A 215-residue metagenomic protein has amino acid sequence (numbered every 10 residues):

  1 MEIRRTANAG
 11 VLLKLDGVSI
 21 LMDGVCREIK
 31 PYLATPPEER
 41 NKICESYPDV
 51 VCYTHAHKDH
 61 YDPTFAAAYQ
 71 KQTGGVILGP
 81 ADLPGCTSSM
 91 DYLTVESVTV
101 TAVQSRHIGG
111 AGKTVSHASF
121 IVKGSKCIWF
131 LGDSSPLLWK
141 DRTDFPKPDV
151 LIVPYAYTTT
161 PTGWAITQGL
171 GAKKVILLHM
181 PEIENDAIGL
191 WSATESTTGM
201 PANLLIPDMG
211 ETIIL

Functional and structural regions predicted by a protein language model:
M1, K14-I20, Y92-T101, K123-I128 (+1 more regions): Beta-strand-turn-beta hairpins that frame and shape the catalytic cleft of phosphate-ester-processing enzymes
M1-I3, V11, V50-T54, K58 (+4 more regions): Catalytic phosphate/metal-binding cores of nucleic-acid and nucleotide-processing enzymes, i.e., regions that mediate
R4, P84-V98, T114, I166-L215: Binuclear metal-ion centers of metallo-dependent hydrolases, dominated by the metallo-beta-lactamase
L12-C52, T64-A67, G110, S134-P146: Pre-active-site segment of Zn-dependent metallo-hydrolases
L21-G24, Y47-P63, L78-A81, W129-S134 (+3 more regions): Active-site neighborhood of phospho(di)ester-bond hydrolases with catalytic His/Asp-centered motifs
E28-I29, A56-P63, L83-G85, D91-L93 (+5 more regions): Active-site environment of divalent metal-dependent phosphoester hydrolases
E39-V95, T101: Active-site HxH/HxHxD metal-binding segment of metal-dependent hydrolases
H107-L170: Active-site-proximal loop/helix segments of hydrolase catalytic cores
